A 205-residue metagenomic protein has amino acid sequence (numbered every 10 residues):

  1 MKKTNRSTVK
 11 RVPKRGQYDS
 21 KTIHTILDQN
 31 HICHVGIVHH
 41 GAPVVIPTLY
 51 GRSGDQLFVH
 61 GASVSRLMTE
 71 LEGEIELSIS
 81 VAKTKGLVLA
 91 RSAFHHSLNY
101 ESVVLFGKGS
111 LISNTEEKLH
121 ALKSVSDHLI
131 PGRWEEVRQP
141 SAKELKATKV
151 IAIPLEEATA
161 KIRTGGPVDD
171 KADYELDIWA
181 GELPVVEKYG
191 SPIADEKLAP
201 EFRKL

Functional and structural regions predicted by a protein language model:
M1-S7, S113, E117-L205: C-terminal edge-of-domain segments
K3-F58, T69: An N-terminal domain-cap segment
H24, M68, A93-H95, P140-K143: A generic local secondary-structure boundary/capping motif
H31, I46, S53-D55, G73-L77 (+3 more regions): A generic structural signal for short beta-strands and their flanking turns/coil linkers
H34-V38, R91-A93, G109-N114, W134-S141: Short helix-to-loop capping/linker segments positioned immediately adjacent to catalytic or ligand/cofactor-binding
Q56-F58, S78, A152, K161: General beta-strand recognition
V64-S124: Short, structured beta-strand-loop surface elements
